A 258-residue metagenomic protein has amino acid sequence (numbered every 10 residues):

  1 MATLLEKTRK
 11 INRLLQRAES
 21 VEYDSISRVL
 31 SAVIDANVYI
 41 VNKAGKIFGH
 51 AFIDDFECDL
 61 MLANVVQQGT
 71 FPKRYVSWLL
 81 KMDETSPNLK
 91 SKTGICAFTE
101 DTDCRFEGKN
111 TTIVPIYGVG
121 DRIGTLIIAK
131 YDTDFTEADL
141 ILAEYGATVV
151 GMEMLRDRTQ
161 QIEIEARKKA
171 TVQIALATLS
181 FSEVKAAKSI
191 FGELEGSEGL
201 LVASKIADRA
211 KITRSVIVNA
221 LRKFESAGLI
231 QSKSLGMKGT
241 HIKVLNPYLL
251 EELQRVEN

Functional and structural regions predicted by a protein language model:
A2-K7, L15-A18, D24-E107: Structured interaction and signal-relay segments at domain junctions
A2-V29, I123-G124, A129-A177: Juxtadomain coupling helices with adjacent low-complexity linkers
D35, T111, G239: Short coil/loop residues immediately preceding or within conserved phosphate-binding loops of NTP-utilizing enzyme
D59-M61, F135-D139, Q254: A short, polar/proline- and glycine-enriched secondary-structure boundary/capping micro-motif
M82-E153, D157: Sensory/regulatory domains in signal-transduction proteins
R156-L245: Signal-transducing coiled-coil/dimerization helices and immediately adjacent hinge/linker segments that couple sensory
P247-N258: Short, amphipathic alpha-helical interaction segments positioned at domain boundaries
